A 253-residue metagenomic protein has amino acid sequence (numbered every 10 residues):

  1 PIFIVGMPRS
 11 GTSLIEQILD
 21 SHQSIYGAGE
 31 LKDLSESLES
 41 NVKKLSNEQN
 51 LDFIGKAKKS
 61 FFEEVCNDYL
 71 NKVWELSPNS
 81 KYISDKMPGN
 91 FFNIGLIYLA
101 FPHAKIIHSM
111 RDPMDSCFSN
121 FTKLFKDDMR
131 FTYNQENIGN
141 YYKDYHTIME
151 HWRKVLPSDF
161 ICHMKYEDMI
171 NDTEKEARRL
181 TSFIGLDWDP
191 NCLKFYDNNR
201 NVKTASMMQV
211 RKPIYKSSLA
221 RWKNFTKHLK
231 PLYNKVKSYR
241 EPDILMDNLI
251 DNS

Functional and structural regions predicted by a protein language model:
P1, N50-K81, N120-H163, I170-S253: PAPS-dependent sulfotransferases, especially Golgi type II membrane carbohydrate sulfotransferases
P1-A100, S109-M110: Phosphate-binding active sites in nucleotide-utilizing proteins
G11-Y26, N93-P102, S109-D112, H163-P190 (+1 more regions): PAPS/PAP-binding and catalytic site of the sulfotransferase fold
I97-F101, I107-T132: Conserved P-loop NTPase nucleotide-binding/switch module
